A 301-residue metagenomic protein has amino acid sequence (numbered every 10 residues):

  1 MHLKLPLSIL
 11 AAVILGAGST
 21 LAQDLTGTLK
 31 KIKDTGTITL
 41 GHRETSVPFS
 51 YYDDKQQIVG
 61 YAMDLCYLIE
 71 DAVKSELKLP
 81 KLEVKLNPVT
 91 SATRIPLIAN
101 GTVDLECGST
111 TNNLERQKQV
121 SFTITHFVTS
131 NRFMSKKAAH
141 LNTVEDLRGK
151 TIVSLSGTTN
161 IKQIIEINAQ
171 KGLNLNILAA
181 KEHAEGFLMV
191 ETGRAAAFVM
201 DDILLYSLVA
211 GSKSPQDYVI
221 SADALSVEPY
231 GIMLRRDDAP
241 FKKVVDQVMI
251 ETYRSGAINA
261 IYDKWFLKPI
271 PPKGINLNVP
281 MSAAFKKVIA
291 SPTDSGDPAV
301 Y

Functional and structural regions predicted by a protein language model:
Q23, K33, T159-L178, Q216-Y218 (+1 more regions): Ligand-binding clefts/hinges and TM-proximal coupling segments of bilobed small-molecule sensing domains
Q23, L29, Y67-A72, E145 (+5 more regions): Extended ligand-binding regions for polar small-molecule ligands
Q23-L105, S255: Extracytoplasmic small-molecule ligand-binding "clamshell" domains of the periplasmic binding protein/Venus flytrap
L25-T26, L79-P96, A139, I177-M189 (+1 more regions): Short helix-initiation/N-cap motifs at beta->coil->alpha
T39-P48, I58-S75, T111, T129-H183 (+1 more regions): Bilobed "Venus flytrap"/periplasmic-binding protein-like clamshell domains and structurally analogous long
E44, F127-A138, D202, A210-M249 (+2 more regions): Periplasmic-binding protein-like
Y67, K78-D146, K286-A299: Acidic, polar ligand-binding/catalytic clefts
T93, C107-K118, K162-Q170, L188-S226 (+1 more regions): A ligand-binding cleft/hinge motif common to bilobed small-molecule-binding domains
